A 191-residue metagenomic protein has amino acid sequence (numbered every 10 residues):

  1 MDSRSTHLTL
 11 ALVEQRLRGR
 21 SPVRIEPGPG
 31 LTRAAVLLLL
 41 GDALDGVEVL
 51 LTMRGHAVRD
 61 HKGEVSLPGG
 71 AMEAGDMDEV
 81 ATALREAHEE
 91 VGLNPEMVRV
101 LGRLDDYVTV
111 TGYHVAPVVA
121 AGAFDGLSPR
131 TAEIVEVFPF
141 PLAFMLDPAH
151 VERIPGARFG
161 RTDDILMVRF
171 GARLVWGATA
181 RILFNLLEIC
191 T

Functional and structural regions predicted by a protein language model:
M1-S66, A71-G126, I134, R158-T191: N-terminal leader/linker segments that precede catalytic domains of diphosphate-processing enzymes
A132-T162: Amphipathic alpha-helical blocks and their helix-capping loop/short-beta junctions
